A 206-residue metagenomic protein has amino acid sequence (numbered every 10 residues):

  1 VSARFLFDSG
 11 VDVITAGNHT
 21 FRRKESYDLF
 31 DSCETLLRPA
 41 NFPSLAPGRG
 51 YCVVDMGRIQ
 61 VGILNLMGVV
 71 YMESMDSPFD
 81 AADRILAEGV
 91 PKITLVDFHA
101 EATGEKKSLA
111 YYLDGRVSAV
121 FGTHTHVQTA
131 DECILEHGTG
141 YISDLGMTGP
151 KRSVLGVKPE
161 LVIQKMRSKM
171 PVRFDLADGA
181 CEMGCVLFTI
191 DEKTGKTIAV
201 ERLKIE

Functional and structural regions predicted by a protein language model:
V1-E206: Acidic, metal/ion-coordinating pockets
